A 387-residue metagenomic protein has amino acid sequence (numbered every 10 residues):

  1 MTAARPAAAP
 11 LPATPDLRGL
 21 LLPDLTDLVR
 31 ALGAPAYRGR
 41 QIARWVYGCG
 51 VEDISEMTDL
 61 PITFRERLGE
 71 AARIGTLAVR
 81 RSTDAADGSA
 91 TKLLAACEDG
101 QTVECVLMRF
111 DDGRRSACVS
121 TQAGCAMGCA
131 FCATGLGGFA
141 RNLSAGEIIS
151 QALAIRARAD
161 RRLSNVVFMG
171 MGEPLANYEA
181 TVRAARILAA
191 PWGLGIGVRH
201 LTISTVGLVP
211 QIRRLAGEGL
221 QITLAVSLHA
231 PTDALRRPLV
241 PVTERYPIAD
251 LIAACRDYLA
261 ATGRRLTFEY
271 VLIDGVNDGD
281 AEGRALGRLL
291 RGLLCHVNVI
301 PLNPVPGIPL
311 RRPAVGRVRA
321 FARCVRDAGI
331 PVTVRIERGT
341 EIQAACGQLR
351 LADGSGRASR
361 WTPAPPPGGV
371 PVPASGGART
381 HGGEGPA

Functional and structural regions predicted by a protein language model:
M1-V103, R256-R265, Y270-A387: Auxiliary Fe-S-binding modules of radical SAM enzymes
A85, S120-T121, S204, S227: Short linear Ser/Thr-Pro motifs
T91, V103, R115-V119, M127 (+1 more regions): Generic beta-strand structural signal
D99-G113: P-loop NTP-binding catalytic core
R109-E147: Canonical Radical SAM [4Fe-4S] cluster-binding loop centered on the CxxxCxxC motif and its immediate flanking residues
L143, G207, E337-E341: Short beta->alpha linker loops
Q151-T333: Conserved AdoMet/S-adenosylmethionine-binding subsite of the radical SAM
